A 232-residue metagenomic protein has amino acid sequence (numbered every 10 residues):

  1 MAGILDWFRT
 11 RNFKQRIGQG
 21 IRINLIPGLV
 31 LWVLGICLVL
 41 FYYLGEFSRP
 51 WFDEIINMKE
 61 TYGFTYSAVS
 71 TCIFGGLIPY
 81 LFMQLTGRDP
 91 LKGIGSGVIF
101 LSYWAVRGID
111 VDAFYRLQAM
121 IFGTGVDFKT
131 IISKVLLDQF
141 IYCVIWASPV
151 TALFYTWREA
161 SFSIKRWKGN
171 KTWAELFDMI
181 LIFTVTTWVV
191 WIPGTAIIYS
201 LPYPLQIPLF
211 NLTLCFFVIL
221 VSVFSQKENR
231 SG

Functional and structural regions predicted by a protein language model:
G3-L31: N-terminal membrane topogenic signal
P27-R49: Alpha-helical transmembrane segments of multi-pass membrane proteins
L31-G35, T71, I99-D112, D138-A147 (+1 more regions): Alpha-helical transmembrane segments of multi-pass integral membrane proteins
Y42-I55, F82-R88: Membrane-interface helix-loop junction between the first two transmembrane segments
I55-I56, L85-V98, S102, V106-I109 (+5 more regions): Flexible extramembrane linkers and terminal tails adjacent to transmembrane helices in organellar membrane proteins
I55-I73, G95-S96: Loop-to-helix transition at the N-terminal end of transmembrane alpha-helices
L137-F162, F183-T186, V190-G194: Alpha-helical transmembrane segments of helical membrane proteins, especially in multi-pass transport, channel
A174-L209, F216-R230: Terminal transmembrane helical module of multi-pass membrane proteins
